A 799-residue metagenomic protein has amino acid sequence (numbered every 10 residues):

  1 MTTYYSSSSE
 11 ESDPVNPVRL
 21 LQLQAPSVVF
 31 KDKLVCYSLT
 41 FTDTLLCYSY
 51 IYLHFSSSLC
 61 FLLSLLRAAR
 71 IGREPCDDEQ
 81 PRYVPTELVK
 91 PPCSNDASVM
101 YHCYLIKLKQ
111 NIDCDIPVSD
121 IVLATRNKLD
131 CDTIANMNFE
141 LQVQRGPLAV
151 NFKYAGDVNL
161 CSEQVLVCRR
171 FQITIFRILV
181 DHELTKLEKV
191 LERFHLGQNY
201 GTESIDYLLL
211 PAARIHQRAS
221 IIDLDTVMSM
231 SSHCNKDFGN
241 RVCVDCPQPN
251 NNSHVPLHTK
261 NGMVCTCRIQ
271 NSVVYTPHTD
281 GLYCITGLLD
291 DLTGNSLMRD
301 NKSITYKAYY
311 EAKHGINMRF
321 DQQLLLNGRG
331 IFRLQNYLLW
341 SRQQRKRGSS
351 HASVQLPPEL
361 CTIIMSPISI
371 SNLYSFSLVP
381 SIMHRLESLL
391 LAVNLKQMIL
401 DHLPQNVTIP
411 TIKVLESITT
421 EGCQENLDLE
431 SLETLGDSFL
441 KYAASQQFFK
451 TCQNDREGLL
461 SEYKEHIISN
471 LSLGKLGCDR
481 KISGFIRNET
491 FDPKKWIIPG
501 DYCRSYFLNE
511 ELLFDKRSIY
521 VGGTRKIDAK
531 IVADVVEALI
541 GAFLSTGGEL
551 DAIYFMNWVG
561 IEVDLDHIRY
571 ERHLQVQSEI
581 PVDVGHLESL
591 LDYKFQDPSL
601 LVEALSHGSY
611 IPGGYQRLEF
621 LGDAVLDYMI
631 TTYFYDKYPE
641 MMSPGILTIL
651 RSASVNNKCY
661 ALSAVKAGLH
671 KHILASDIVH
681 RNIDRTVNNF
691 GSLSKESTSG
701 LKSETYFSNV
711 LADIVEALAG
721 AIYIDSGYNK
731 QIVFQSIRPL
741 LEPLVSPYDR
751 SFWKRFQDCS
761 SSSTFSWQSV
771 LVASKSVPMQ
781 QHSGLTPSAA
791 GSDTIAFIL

Functional and structural regions predicted by a protein language model:
M1-L799: Double-stranded RNA-binding/processing signature
